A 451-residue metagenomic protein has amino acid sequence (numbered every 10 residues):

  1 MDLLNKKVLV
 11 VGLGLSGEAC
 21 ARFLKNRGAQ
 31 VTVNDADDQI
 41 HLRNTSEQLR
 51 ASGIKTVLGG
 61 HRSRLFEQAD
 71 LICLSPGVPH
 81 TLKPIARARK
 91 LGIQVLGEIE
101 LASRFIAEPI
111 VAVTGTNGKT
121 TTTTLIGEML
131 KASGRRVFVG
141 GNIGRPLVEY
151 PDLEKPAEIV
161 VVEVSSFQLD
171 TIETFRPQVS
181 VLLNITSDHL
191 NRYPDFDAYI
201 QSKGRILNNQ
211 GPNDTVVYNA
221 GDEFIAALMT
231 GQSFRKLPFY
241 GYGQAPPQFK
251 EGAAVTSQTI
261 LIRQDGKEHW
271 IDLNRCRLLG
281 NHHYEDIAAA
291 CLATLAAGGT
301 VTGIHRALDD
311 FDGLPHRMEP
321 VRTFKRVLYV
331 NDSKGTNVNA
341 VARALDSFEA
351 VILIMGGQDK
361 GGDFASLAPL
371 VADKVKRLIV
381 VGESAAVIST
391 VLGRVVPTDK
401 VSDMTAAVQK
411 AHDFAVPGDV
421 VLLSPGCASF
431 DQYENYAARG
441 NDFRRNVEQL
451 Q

Functional and structural regions predicted by a protein language model:
M1-A112, S133, D309, P315-E319 (+2 more regions): Short, basic phosphate-binding NTP loop
D2-K7, G17-R27, W270-K376, T390: Nucleotide phosphate-binding/pyrophosphate-handling subdomain across enzymes that bind or process nucleotide phosphates
G12, L24, I72, V113 (+12 more regions): Residue-level signal for inorganic ion chemistry
K25-N26, E47, S63-E67, P76-A220 (+5 more regions): Phosphate-binding loop of NTP-binding sites
Q30-D35, V139, V161, G241 (+1 more regions): Short beta-strand "acidic-cap" motif of Rossmann-like dinucleotide-binding folds
Q30-D37, V216-A220, I354-G356, K374-E383: Short internal beta-strands
A36, G59-G60, L96-E100, F234-V255 (+4 more regions): Beta-strand->loop->alpha-helix junctions that form or flank phosphate-binding loops in nucleotide-handling enzymes
T45-I54, A365-D419: C-terminal helical cap/extension that packs against the catalytic core of soluble nucleotide-cofactor enzymes
